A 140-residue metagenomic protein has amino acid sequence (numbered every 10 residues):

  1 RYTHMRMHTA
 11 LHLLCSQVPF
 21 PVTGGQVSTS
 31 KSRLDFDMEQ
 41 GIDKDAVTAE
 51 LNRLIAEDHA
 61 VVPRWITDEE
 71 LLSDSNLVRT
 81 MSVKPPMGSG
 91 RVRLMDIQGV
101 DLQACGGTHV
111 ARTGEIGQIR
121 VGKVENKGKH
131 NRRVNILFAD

Functional and structural regions predicted by a protein language model:
R1-D140: Active-/binding-site microenvironments in catalytic and ligand-binding cores
